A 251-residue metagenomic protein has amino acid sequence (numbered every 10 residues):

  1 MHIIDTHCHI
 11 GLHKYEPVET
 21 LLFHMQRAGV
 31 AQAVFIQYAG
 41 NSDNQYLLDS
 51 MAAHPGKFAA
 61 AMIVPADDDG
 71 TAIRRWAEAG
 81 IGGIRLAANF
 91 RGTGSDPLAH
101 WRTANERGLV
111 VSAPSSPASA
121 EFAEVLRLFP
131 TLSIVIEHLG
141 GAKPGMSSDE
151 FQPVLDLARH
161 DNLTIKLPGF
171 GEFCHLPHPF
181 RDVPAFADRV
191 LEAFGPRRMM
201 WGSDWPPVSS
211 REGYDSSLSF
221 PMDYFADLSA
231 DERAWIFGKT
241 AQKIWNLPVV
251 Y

Functional and structural regions predicted by a protein language model:
M1-R107, S115-A120, M146: Mid-domain alpha/beta scaffold segments of enzyme catalytic cores
M1-T6, Y15-Q32, R189, F194-M200 (+1 more regions): Mid-to-C-terminal alpha-helical segments outside catalytic/metal-binding sites
D5, V34-Q37, M62-I63, K166-G169 (+2 more regions): Short beta-strand segments
C8, L139, S203-W205: Active-site metal-binding loops of divalent metal-dependent hydrolases
H24-A31, P55-K57, G80-I81, L132-S133 (+3 more regions): Active-site gating loops and adjacent loop-to-helix segments of metal-dependent hydrolytic enzymes
D43-N44, K143, V208-R211: Short catalytic/ligand-binding loop motif for oxyanion handling, primarily in non-cytosolic enzymes, centered on
L48, A52, G56-K57, A61 (+2 more regions): Short, electropositive alpha-helical surface patch
R91-M200, Y251: Catalytic pocket-lining loop regions of alpha/beta-barrel enzymes, especially the amidohydrolase/enolase/GH5 lineages
